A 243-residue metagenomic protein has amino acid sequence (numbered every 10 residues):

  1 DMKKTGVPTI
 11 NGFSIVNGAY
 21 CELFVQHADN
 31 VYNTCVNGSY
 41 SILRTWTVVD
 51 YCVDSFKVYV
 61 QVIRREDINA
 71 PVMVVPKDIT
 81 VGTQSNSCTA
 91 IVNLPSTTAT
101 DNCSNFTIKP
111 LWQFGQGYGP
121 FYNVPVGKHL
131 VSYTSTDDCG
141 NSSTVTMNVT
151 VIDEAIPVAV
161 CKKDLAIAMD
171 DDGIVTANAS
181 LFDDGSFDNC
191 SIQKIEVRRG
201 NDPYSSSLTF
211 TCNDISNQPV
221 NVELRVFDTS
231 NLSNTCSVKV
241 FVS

Functional and structural regions predicted by a protein language model:
D1-S243: Proline-threonine-serine-rich low-complexity tracts
